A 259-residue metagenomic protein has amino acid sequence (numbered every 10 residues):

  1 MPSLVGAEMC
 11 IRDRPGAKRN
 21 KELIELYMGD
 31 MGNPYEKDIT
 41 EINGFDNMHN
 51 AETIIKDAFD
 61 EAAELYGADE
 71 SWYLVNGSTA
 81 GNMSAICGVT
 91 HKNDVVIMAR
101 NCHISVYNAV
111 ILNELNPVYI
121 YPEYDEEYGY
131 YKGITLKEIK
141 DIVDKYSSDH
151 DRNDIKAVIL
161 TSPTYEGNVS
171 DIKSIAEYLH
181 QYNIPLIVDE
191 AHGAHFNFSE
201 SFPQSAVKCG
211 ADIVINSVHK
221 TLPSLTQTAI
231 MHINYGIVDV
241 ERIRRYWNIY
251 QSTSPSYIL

Functional and structural regions predicted by a protein language model:
M1-G6, C10-I11: Single conserved hydrophobic/aromatic residue that forms the stacking wall/gate of nucleotide- or nucleobase-binding
P2, T40, D46-N47, S205 (+1 more regions): Flexible, active-site-adjacent loop/turn segments at secondary-structure boundaries
R14-N33: Conserved oxyanion/phosphate-binding beta-strand-loop segments in alpha/beta enzyme cores
K21-Y27, E70-Y73, L136-E138, E166: Short acidic/polar alpha-helix capping motifs at helix-coil junctions
G32-A80: Conserved N-terminal alpha-helix of the aminotransferase class I/II PLP-enzyme fold
N50, A68, S78-L259: Conserved PLP-enzyme active-site core in the AAT-like
